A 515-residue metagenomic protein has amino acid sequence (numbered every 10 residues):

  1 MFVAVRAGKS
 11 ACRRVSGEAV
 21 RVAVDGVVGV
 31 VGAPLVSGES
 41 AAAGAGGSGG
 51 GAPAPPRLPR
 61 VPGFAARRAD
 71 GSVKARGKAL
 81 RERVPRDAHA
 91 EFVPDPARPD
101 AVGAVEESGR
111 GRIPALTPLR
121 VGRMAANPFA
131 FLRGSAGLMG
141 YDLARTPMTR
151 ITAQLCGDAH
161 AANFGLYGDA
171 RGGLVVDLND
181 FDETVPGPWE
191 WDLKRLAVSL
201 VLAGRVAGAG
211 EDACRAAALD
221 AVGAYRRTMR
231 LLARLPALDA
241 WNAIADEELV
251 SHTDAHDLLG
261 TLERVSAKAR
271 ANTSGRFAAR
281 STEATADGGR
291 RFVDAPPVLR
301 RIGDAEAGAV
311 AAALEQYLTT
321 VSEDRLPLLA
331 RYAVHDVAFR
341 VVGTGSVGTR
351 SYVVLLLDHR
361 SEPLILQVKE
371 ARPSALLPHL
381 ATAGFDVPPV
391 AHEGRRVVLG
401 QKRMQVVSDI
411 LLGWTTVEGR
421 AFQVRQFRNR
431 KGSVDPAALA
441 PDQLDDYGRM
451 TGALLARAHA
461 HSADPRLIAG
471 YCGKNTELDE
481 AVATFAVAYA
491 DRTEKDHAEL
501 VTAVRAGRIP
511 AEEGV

Functional and structural regions predicted by a protein language model:
L35, P55-R81: Intrinsically disordered, low-structural-confidence terminal and linker regions
A45-G50: Intrinsically disordered, low-complexity regions enriched in glycine and serine
S72-H89, V93-T117, A126-C156, A161-D254 (+1 more regions): Conserved ATP-binding subdomain of kinase catalytic cores across diverse folds
S251-E263: Plant regulatory low-complexity segments
T261-S346, L355-L357, P363: Acidic catalytic cores of enzymes that act on phosphate-bearing nucleotides/polynucleotides
